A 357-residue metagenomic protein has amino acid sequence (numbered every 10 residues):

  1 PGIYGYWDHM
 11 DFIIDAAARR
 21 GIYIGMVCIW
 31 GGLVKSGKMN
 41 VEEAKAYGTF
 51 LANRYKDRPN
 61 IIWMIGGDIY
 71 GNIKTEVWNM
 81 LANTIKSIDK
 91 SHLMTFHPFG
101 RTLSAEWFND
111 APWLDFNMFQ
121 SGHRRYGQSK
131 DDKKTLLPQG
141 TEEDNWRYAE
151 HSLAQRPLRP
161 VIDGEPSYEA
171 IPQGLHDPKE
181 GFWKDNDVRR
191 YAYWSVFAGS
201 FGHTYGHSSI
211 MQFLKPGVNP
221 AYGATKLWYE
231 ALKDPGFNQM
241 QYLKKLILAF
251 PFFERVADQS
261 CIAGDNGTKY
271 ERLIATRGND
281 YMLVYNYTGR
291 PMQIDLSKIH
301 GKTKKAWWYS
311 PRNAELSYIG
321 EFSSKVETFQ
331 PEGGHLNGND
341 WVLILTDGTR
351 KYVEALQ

Functional and structural regions predicted by a protein language model:
P1-Q128, K133-T135, Q139, E143-D144: Active-site mouth of glycoside hydrolases
I14, A52, A82, Y148-L153 (+2 more regions): Short amphipathic alpha-helical segments and helix-helix/interface helices
V41-L51, E180-W183, Y222-L227: Short, electropositive alpha-helical surface patch
L51-R54, T84, S104-F108, E150-S152 (+3 more regions): Short, flexible, glycine/charge-rich loop motifs used to bind or transfer phosphoryl groups or to couple energy/partner
A111-Y126, K130-L214: Catalytic-core region of carbohydrate-active enzymes that cleave or remodel glycosidic bonds
P157-V161, Y168-P172, K184-G320, E332-Q357: Aromatic- and carboxylate-lined catalytic core of secreted/periplasmic carbohydrate-active enzymes
E327-F329: Short strand-edge motifs at loop-to-beta-strand transitions and within beta-strands of extracellular beta-rich domains
